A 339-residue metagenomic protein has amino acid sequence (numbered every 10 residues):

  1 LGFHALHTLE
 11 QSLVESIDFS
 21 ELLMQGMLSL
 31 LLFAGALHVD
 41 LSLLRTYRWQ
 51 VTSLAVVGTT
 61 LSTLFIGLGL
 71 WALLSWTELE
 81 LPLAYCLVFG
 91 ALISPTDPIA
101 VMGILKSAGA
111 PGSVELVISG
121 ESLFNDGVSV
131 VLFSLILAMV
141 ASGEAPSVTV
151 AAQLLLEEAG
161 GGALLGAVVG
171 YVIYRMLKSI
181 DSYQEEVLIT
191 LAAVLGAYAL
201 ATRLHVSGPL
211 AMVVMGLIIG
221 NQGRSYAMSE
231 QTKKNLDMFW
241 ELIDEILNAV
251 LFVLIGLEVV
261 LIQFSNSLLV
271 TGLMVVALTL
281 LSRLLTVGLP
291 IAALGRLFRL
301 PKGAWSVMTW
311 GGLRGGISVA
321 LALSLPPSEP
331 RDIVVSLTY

Functional and structural regions predicted by a protein language model:
L1-Y339: Transmembrane helical cores of multi-pass secondary ion antiporters/exchangers
